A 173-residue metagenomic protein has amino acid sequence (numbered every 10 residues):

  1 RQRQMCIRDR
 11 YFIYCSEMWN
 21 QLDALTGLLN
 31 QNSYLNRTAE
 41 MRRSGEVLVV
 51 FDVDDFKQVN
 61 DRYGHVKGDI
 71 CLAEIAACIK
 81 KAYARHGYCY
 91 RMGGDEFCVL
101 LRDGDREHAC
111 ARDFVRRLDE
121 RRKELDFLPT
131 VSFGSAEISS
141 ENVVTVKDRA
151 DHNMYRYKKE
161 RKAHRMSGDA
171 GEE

Functional and structural regions predicted by a protein language model:
Q2-I7: Short, small-residue-biased leader/transition segments that mark boundaries at the very start of proteins
R8-I13: Transmembrane alpha-helices and immediately adjacent membrane-cytoplasm interface residues in multi-pass integral
T26: Acidic carboxylate motifs that coordinate Ca2+ or other divalent cations, activating on Asp/Glu
N30-V47, D54-K80, A84, Y90-G94 (+4 more regions): Conserved long alpha-helical elements within nucleotide-processing catalytic cores of c-di-GMP signaling and class III
L48, F97, V131-S135: A structural signal for short, well-ordered beta-strand segments
R112-V115, D119, K123, S132 (+1 more regions): Catalytic-core segments of nucleotide cyclases and related cyclic-nucleotide turnover enzymes
F127-P129: PAS-family sensory domains
